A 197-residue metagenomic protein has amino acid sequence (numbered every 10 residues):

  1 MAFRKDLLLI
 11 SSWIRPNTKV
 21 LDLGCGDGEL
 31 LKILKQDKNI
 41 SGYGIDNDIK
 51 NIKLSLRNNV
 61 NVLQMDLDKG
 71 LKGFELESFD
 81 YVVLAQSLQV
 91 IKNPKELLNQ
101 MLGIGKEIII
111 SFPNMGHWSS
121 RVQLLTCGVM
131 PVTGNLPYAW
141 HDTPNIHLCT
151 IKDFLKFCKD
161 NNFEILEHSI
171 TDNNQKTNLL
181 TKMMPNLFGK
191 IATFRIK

Functional and structural regions predicted by a protein language model:
M1-N17: Conserved alpha-helix/loop element of class I SAM-dependent methyltransferases that forms part of the SAM/SAH-binding
G24-G26: Class I SAM-dependent methyltransferase "Motif I" SAM/SAH-binding loop
G28-K32: Glycine-rich SAM-binding Motif I of class I
I33-G70: Class I SAM-dependent methyltransferase SAM/SAH-binding core
G70-L76: Short conserved loop adjoining the S-adenosyl-L-methionine
Y81-K92: A short SAM/SAH-binding and catalytic strip from SAM-dependent methyltransferases
K95-G103, E107-K197: S-adenosyl-L-methionine-dependent methyltransferase catalytic module, highlighting the catalytic core
